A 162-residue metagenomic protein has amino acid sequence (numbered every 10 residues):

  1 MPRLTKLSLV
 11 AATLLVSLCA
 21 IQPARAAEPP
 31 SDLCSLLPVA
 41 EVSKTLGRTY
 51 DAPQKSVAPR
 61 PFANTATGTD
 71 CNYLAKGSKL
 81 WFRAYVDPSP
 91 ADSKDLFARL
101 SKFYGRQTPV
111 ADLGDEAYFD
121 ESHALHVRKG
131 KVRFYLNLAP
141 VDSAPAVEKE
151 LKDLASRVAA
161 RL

Functional and structural regions predicted by a protein language model:
M1-A11, A20: Bacterial N-terminal signal peptides that target proteins for export
S8, S17, A84-Y85: Intrinsically disordered, low-complexity proline-rich regions
I21-A26: Sec/Tat signal peptide C-region and signal peptidase I cleavage site
A27-P29, S35, V39, S43 (+2 more regions): A short, solvent-exposed beta-edge/loop patch
K44-E121: Short, solvent-exposed recognition patches
